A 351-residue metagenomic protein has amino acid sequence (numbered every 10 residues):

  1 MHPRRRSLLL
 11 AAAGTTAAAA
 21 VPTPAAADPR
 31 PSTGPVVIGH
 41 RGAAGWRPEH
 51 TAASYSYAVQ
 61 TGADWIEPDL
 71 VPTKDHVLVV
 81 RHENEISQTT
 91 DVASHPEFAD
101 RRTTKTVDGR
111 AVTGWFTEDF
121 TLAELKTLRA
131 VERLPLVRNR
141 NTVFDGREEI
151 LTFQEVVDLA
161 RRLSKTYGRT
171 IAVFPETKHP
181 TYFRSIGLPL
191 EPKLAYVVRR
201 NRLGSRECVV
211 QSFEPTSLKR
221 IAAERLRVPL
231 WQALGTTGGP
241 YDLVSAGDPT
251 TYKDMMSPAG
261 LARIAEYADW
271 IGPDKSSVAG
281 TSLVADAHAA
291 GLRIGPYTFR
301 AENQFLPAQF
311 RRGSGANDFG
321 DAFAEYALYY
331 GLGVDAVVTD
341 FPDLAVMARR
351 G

Functional and structural regions predicted by a protein language model:
H2-G351: Phosphate-group recognition and catalysis centered on beta-loop-alpha active-site segments
